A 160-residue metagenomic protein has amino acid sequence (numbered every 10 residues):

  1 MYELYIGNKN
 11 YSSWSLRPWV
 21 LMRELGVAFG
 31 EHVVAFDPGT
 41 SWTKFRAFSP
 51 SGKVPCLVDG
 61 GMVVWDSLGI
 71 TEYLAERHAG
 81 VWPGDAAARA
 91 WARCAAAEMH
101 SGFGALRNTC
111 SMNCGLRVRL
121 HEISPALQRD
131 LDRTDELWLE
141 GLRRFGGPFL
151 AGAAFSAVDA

Functional and structural regions predicted by a protein language model:
M1-R129, L139: GST-like domain detector, emphasizing the conserved glutathione-binding G-site in the N-terminal thioredoxin-like
A126-T134, A160: Short, highly charged low-complexity linear segments
T134-A151: Hydrophobic alpha-helical bundle segments that form small-molecule/ligand-binding pockets
L150-A160: GST superfamily/GST-like fold recognition
